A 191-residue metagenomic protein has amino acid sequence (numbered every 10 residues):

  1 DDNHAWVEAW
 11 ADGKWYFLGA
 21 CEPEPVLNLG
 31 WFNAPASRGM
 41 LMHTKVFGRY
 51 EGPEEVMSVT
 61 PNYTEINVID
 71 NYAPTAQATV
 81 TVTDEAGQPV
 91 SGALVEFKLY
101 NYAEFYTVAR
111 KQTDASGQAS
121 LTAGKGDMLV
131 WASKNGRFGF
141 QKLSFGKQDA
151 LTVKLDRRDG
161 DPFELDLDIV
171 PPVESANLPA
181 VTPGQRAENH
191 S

Functional and structural regions predicted by a protein language model:
D1-E51: Hydrophobic/aromatic-rich core segments of domains that either
A76-D84, V153, F163, L167: A short, amphipathic beta-strand motif
A78, A86-A103, K125, V173: Short, ordered, surface-exposed loop/turn motifs in non-cytosolic proteins
A86-S91, L178, G184-R186, H190: A short beta-turn/strand-edge loop motif at beta-sheet boundaries
S91, N101-A123: Short, acidic Ser/Thr/Gly-rich low-complexity loop/linker segments typical of extracellular and cell-surface proteins
G126-G136: A short, solvent-exposed beta-strand micro-motif common in secreted/extracellular proteins
N135-R158: Structured interaction patches on ligand/partner-binding surfaces of diverse proteins
R157-Q185: Compositionally biased low-complexity segments at domain edges in trafficked proteins and select soluble regulators
